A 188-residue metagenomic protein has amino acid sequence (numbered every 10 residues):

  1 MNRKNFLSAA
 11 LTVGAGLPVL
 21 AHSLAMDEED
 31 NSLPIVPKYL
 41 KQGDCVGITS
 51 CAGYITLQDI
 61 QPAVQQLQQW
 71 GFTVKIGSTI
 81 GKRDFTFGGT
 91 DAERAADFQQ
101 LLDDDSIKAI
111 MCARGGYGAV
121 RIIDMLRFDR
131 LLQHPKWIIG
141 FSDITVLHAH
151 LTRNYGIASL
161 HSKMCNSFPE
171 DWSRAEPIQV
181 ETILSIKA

Functional and structural regions predicted by a protein language model:
R3-D27: N-terminal export signals
A21-I55: C-terminal segment of N-terminal export signals and the immediately downstream linker at the start of the mature
I60, V64-Q66: Glycine-rich phosphate/diphosphate-binding loop of Rossmann-like nucleotide-binding domains
T79, D124-L126, H148, T152-A158 (+2 more regions): Mature catalytic domains of secreted/periplasmic carbohydrate-active enzymes
T79-H134: N-terminal small/polar loop signature for handling phosphorylated ligands or for N-terminal nucleophile
F128-H150, A158-C165: Short, acidic/small-residue loops that bind anionic groups at enzyme active sites
L160-A188: Conserved anion/nucleotide-ligand pocket segment
